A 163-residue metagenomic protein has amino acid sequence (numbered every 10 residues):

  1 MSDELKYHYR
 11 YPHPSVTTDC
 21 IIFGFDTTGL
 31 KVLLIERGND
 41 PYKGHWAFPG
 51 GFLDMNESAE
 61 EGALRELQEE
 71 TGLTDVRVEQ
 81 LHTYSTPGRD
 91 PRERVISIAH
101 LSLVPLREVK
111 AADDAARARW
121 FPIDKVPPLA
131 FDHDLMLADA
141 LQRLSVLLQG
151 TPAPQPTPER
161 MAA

Functional and structural regions predicted by a protein language model:
S2-A47, E60, D75: N-terminal strand-loop-strand
S15-D19, S85, R92, P156: Terminal low-complexity/charged segments
L53-R77, H82-P152: Unchanged
L147-A163: Polybasic "coupling" helices that flank or enter modular domains
